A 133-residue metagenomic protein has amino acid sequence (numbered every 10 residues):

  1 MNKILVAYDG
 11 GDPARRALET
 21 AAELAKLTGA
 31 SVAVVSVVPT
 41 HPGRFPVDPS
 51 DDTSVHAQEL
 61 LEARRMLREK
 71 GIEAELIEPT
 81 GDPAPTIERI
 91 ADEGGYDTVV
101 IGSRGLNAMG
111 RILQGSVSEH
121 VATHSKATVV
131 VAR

Functional and structural regions predicted by a protein language model:
N2-S50, K70-I72: Small/aliphatic-rich secondary-structure junction motif
A17, A21, A63, I87 (+1 more regions): Aromatic/hydrophobic pocket-lining residues that form π-stacking "cages" and hydrophobic walls in ligand
A33, E75, V130: Conserved beta-strand positions in the Rossmann-like core of class I SAM-dependent methyltransferases
H41-P42, A84, A108: Generic structural signal for helix capping and beta-alpha/helix-loop junctions
S50-L61: Short, surface-exposed alpha-helical segments at coil->helix boundaries
L61-R68: Class I S-adenosyl-L-methionine
R68-V99: Structural beta-alpha unit
R89-R133: Gly/Ser-rich helix-loop-strand patches that form or flank binding pockets for ribonucleotide-derived cofactors
